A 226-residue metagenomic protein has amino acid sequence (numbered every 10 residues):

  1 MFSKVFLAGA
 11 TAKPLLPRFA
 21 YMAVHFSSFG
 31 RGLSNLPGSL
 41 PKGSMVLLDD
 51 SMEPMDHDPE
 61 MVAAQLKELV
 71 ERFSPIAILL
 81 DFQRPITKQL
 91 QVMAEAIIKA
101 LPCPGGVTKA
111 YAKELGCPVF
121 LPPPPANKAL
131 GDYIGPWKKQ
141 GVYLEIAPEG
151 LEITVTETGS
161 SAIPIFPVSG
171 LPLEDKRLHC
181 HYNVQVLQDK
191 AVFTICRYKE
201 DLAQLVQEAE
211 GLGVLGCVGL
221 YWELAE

Functional and structural regions predicted by a protein language model:
M1-P122, L144: Chitinase-like catalytic core of GlcNAc-active glycosidases
D58-V62, Q89, P125-A129, T194-D201: Soluble or luminal CAZymes and related metallo-dependent hydrolases
L69-P75, A100-C103, Y133-Q140, Q204-G216: A structural motif corresponding to the C-terminal end of an alpha-helix and its immediate exit/capping segment
T87, L151-V155, A225-E226: Short catalytic/ligand-binding loop motif for oxyanion handling, primarily in non-cytosolic enzymes, centered on
K109-Y111, A147, L220-L224: Acidic carboxylate-rich catalytic motifs and surrounding loops in phosphoryl-/glycosyl-chemistry enzymes
G116-V119, N127-G131, Q140: Secretome/extracellular-domain signature
K139-Q204: Glycan-binding loop/region signatures in secreted carbohydrate-active enzymes
L212-E226: Acidic/aromatic/glycine-rich contiguous surface patches that form carbohydrate-binding/processing clefts and analogous
